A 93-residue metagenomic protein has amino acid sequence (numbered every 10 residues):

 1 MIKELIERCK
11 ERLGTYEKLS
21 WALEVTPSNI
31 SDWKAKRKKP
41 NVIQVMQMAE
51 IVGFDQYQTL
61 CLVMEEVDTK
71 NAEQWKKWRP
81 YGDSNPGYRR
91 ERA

Functional and structural regions predicted by a protein language model:
M1-G14, K18, A22, Y57-L60 (+1 more regions): A short, Lys/Arg-rich alpha-helix, primarily the initiator
E4, D32, E50, C61: DNA-binding alpha-helical recognition surfaces that contact promoter or target DNA
E7, C61-A93: Short, charged recognition helix plus adjacent turn of helix-turn-helix-like nucleic-acid-binding domains
R12-L13, L23, K34, V52: Core residues of bacterial helix-turn-helix
L13-T15, P40-I43: Residue-level signal for the short linker/turn that defines the boundary of a DNA-recognition helix
L23-P40: Recognition helix of helix-turn-helix/homeodomain-like DNA-binding domains that insert into the DNA major groove
E24, N41-T59: DNA major-groove recognition helix of helix-turn-helix/homeodomain DNA-binding modules
A35-R37, M46, M64: Residue-level detection of the helix-turn-helix DNA-binding "recognition helix"
